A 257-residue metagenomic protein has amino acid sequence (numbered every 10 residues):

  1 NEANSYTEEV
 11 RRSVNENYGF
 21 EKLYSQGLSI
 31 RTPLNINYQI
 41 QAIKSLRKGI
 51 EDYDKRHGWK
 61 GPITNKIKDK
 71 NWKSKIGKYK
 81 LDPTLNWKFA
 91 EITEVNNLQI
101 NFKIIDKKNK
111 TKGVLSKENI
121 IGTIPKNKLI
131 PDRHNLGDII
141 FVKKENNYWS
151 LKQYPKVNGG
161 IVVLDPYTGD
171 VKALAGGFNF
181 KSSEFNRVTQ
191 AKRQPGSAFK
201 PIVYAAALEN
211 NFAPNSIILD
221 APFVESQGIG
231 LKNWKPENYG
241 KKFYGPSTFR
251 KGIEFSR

Functional and structural regions predicted by a protein language model:
N1, N17-R193, S197-P201, N210-S216: Periplasmic/cell-envelope proteins involved in peptidoglycan metabolism and beta-lactam response
N1-A3, Y167, F212-R257: Conserved catalytic neighborhood of penicillin-recognizing serine enzymes
N4, E8, I36-I40, S247: Generic alpha-helical secondary structure signal
N4-G19: His/Glu-based metal-binding/catalytic segments typifying zinc-dependent metallopeptidases
R11, I43, L219: A short local structural element in Rossmann-fold oxidoreductases
P201-I202, P246: Residue-level marker for well-ordered alpha-helical positions
A205-A207: Short active-site loop/helix that positions an aromatic residue
